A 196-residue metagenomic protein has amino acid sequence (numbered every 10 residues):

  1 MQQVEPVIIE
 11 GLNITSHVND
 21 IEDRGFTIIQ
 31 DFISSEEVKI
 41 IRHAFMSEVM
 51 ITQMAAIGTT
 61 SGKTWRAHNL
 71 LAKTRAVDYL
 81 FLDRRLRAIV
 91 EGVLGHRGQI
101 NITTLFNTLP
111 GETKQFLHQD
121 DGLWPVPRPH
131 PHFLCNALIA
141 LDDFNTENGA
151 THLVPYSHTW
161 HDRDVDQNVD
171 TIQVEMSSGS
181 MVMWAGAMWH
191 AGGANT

Functional and structural regions predicted by a protein language model:
M1-R24, I29-P127: Non-heme Fe(II)-dependent double-stranded beta-helix
I28-I29, I139, V182-W184: Short hydrophobic-aromatic micro-motifs
F32, T103-T104, Y156, G186-M188: Short, well-ordered beta-to-alpha junction loops that form the rim of enzyme active sites and present histidine/acidic
A76, I89, A137-A140, A191: Short, hydrophobic/aromatic alpha-helical segments in well-folded domains
L86, H96, L109-E112, D143-T146 (+3 more regions): Short, charged/polar surface micro-motifs in flexible loops or helix N-caps
E112-M176: Catalytic core of non-heme Fe(II) oxygenases with the double-stranded beta-helix
R163-T196: Catalytic core of Fe(II)/2-oxoglutarate
